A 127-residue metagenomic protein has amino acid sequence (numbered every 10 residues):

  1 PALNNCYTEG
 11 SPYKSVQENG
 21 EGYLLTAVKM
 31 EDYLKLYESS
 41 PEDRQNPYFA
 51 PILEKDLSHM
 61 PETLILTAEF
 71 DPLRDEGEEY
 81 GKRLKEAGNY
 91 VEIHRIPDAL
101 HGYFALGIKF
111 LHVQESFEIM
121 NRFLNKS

Functional and structural regions predicted by a protein language model:
P1-S127: Alpha/beta-hydrolase superfamily serine-hydrolase fold, recognizing
